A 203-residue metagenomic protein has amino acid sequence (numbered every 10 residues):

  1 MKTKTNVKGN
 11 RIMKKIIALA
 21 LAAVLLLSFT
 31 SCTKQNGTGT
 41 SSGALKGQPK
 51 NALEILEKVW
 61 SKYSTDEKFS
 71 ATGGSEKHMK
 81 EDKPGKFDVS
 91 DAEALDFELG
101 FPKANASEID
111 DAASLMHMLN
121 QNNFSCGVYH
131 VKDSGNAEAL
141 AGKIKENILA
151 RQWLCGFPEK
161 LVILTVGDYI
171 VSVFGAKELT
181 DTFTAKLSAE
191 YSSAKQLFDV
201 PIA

Functional and structural regions predicted by a protein language model:
M1-K4, K8-I16, A20: Positively charged n-region of N-terminal signal peptides that target proteins for export
S28-S31: C-terminal motif of bacterial Sec signal peptides marking the signal peptidase cleavage site
T33-S125, V131-A203: Soluble, non-membrane globular domain cores that form compact, hydrophobic packing and curved binding surfaces
